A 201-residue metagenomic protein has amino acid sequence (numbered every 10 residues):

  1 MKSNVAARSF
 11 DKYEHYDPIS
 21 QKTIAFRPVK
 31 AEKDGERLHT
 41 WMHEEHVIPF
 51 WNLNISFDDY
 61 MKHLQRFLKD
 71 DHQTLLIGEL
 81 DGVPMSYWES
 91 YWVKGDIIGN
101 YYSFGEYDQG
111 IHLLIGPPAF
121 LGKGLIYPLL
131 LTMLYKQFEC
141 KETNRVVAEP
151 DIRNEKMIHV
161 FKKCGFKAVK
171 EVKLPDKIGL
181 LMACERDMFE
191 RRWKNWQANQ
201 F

Functional and structural regions predicted by a protein language model:
M1-E32, E190-F201: Conserved N-terminal entry element of GNAT/NAT acetyltransferase domains
I55-Q73: Active-site rim helix/loop that mediates acceptor-substrate recognition in acyltransferases
K69-D108, P117-P118: Acetyl-CoA-dependent GNAT
Y107, L174-F201: C-terminal "cap" of GNAT-fold acetyltransferases
I111-K123: A short, internal acetyl-CoA/4′-phosphopantetheine-binding micro-motif in the GNAT/acyltransferase core
G122-K136, H159, K163: Conserved acetyl-CoA-binding loop-helix of GNAT-fold acetyltransferases
E139-P150: Conserved GNAT acetyl-CoA-binding A-motif
I152-K170: Conserved active-site alpha-helix within GNAT-family acetyltransferase domains
